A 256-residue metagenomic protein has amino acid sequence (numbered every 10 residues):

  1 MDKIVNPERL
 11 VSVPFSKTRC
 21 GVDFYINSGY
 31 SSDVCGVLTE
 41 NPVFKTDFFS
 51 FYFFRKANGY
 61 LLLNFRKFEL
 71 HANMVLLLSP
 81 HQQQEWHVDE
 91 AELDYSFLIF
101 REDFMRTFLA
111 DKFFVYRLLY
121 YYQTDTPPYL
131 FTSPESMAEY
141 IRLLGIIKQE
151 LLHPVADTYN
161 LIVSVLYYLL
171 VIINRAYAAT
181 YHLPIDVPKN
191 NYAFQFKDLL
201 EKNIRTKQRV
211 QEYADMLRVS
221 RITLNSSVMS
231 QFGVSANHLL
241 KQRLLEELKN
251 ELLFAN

Functional and structural regions predicted by a protein language model:
M1-L62, R66-F68: Generic protein-terminus/edge-of-domain signal
D2-L10, F15-G21, H87-Q149: A hydrophobic/aromatic-rich effector-binding and dimerization subdomain of bacterial HTH-type transcriptional regulators
Y60-L62, Q84-E90: Short beta-strand His + acidic residue motifs that chelate non-heme Fe in jelly-roll/DSBH and cupin folds
F65-S79: Short acidic-glycine-tyrosine-enriched beta hairpin
N73, L224-V228: Short hydrophobic/aromatic patch on the recognition helix
E135-H182, N191: An amphipathic alpha-helical interaction segment
A214: The alpha-helix within a helix-turn-helix
S230-N256: Terminal helix-turn-helix DNA-binding modules in bacterial transcription factors
